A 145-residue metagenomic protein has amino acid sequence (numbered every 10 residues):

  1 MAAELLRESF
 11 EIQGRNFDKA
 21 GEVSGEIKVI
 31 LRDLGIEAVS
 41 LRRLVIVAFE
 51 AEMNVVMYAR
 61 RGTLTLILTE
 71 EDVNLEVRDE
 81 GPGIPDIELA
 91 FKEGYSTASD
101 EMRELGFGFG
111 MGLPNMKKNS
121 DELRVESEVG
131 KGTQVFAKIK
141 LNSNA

Functional and structural regions predicted by a protein language model:
M1-F10, E52-A145: Conserved beta-strand-loop-beta-strand hairpin that lines the nucleotide-binding pocket of ATP/GTP-utilizing enzymes
M1-I46: Bergerat-fold GHKL ATPase/HATPase_c domain
